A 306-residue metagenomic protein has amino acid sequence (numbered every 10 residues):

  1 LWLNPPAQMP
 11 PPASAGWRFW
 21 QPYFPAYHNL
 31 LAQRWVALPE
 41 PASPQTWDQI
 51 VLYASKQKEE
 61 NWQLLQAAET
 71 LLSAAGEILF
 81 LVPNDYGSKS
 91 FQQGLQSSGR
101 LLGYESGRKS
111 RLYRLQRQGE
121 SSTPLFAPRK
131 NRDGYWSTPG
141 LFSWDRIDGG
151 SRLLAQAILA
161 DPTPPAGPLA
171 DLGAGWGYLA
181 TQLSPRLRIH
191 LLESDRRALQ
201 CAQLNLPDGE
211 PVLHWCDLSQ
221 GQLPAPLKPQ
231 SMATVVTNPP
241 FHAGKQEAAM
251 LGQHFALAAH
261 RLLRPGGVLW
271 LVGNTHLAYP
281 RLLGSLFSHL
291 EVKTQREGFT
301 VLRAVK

Functional and structural regions predicted by a protein language model:
L1-L31, G149-L227, S231-T237, A243: Conserved SAM/SAH cofactor-binding pocket of Class I
P22, P83, E193-R197, L251 (+1 more regions): Short beta->alpha hinge that forms the Motif I/post-I loop of the SAM-binding pocket
W47-Y53, S231-P240, W270: Short SAM/SAH-binding signature in class I
K56-N131: N-terminal auxiliary segments of SAM/dcSAM-dependent transferases
W62-A74, G252-P265: A short glycine-rich, Lys/Arg-flanked "PGG" loop and its adjoining helix->strand segment in the class I
E105-A166: SAM-dependent Rossmann-like transferase core, predominantly class I methyltransferases with a strong bias toward
V235-H260: Mobile active-site "lid"/loop adjacent to the S-adenosyl-L-methionine
W270-K306: C-terminal catalytic and target-recognition region of SAM-dependent MTase-like enzymes, primarily methyltransferases
